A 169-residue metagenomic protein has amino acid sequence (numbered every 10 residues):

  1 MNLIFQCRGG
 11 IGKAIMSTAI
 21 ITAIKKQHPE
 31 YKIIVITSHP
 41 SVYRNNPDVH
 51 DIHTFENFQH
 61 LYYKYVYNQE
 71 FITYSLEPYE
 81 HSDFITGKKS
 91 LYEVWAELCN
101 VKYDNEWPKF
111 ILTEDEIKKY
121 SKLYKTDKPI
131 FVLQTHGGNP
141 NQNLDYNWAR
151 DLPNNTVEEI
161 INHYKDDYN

Functional and structural regions predicted by a protein language model:
M1-N169: Catalytic machinery of carbohydrate-active enzymes, primarily nucleotide-sugar-dependent glycosyltransferases
